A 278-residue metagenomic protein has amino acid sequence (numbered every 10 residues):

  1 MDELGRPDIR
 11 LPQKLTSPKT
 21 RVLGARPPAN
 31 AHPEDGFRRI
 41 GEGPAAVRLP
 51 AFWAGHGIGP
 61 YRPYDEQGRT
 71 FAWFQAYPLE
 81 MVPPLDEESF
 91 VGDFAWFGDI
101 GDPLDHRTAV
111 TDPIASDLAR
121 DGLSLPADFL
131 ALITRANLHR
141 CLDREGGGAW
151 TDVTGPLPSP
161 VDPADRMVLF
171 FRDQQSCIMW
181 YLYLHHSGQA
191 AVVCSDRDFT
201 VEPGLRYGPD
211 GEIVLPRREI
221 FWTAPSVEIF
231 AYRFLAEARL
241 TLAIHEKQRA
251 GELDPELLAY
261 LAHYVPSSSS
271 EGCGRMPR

Functional and structural regions predicted by a protein language model:
M1-Q189, D196-F199, S268, G272-M276: A surface-exposed partner-binding patch
E42, P63, P83, P216 (+3 more regions): Intrinsic-disorder-associated interaction segments
L132-I133, L182, V227-F230, L261 (+1 more regions): Broad hydrophobic/π-residue packing in well-ordered secondary structure
G146, W150, A191, I244 (+1 more regions): Short, surface-exposed, charged/polar-biased interaction segments
A191-L240: Compact, glycine/acidic-enriched structural inserts
A238-R278: Extended, basic/helix-rich recognition subdomains
